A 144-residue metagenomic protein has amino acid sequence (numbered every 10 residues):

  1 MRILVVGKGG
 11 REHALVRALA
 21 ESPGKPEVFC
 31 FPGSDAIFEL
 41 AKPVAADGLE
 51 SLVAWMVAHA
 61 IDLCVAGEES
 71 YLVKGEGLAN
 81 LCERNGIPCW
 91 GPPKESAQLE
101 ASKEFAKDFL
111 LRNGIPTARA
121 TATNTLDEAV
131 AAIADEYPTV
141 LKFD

Functional and structural regions predicted by a protein language model:
M1-E95: ATP-binding N-terminal substructure of ATP-dependent carboxylate-amine bond-forming enzymes
L4-V5, L99-D144: Active-site nucleotide/adenylate-binding loops and adjacent lid/helix of ATP-dependent enzymes
